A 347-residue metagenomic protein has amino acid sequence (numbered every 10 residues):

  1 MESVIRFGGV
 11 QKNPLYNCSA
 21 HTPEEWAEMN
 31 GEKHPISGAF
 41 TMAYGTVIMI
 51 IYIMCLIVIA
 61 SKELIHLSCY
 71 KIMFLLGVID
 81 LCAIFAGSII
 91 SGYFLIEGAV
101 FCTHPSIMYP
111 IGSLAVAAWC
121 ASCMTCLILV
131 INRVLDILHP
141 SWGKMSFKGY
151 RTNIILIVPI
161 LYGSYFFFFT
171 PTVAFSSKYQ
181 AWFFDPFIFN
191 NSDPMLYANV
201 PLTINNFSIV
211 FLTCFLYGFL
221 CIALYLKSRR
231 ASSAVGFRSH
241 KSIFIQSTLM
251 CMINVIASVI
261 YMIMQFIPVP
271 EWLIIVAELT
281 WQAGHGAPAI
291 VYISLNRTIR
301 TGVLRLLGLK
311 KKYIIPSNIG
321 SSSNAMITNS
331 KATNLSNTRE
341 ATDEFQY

Functional and structural regions predicted by a protein language model:
M1-Y347: Seven-transmembrane-like multi-pass membrane architecture, highlighting hydrophobic TM helices and the outer-facing
